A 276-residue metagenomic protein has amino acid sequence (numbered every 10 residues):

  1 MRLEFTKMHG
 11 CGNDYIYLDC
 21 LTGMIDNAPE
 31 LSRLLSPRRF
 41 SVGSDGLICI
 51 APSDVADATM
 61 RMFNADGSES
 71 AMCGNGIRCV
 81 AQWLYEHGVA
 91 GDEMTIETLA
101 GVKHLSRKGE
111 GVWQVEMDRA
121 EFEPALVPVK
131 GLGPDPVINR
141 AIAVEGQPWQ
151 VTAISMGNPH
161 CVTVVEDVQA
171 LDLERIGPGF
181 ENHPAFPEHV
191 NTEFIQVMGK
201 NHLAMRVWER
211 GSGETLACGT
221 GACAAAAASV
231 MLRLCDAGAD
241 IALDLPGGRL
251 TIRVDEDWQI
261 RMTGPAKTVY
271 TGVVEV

Functional and structural regions predicted by a protein language model:
M1-E110, V162-V276: A glycine-rich beta-to-alpha transition motif near the start of alpha/beta enzyme domains, typified by
E116, Q150-S155: Active-site-proximal beta-strand elements of phosphoester/diester hydrolases
R119-A120, R249: Short, charged beta-turn/beta-strand-edge "cap" motif at the junction between a beta-strand and an adjacent loop
A120-E121, P128-K130, P159, P187 (+1 more regions): Proline-rich low-complexity regions
E121-Q150: Active-site glycine-rich loop that binds ribose-phosphate moieties when present
V151, P159-V162: Selected transmembrane alpha-helices and immediately adjacent juxtamembrane segments of polytopic inner-membrane
S155-N158, V168: C-terminal intrinsically disordered extensions
